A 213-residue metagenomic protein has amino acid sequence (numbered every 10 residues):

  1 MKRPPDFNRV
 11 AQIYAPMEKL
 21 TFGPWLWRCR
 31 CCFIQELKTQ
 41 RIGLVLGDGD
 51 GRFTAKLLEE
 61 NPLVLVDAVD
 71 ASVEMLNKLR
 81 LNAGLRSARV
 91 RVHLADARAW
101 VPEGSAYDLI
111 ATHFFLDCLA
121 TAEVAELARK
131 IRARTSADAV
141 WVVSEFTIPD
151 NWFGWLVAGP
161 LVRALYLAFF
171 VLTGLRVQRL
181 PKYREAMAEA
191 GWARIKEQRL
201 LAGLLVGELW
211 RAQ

Functional and structural regions predicted by a protein language model:
M1-W25: Class I SAM-dependent methyltransferase Rossmann-like catalytic core, especially the SAM/SAH-binding loop
G23-Q40: Conserved alpha-helix/loop element of class I SAM-dependent methyltransferases that forms part of the SAM/SAH-binding
L44-V45, G49-A99: Class I SAM-dependent methyltransferase SAM/SAH-binding core
A111: A conserved beta-strand element that flanks and buttresses the S-adenosyl-L-methionine
F114-D117: Short catalytic micro-motifs in class I SAM-dependent methyltransferases
A125-A137: A short glycine-rich, Lys/Arg-flanked "PGG" loop and its adjoining helix->strand segment in the class I
S144-A190, E197: C-terminal alpha-helical "lid/dimerization" subdomain adjacent to the S-adenosyl-L-methionine
A190-A193, Q198-Q213: Core SAM-dependent methyltransferase catalytic element
